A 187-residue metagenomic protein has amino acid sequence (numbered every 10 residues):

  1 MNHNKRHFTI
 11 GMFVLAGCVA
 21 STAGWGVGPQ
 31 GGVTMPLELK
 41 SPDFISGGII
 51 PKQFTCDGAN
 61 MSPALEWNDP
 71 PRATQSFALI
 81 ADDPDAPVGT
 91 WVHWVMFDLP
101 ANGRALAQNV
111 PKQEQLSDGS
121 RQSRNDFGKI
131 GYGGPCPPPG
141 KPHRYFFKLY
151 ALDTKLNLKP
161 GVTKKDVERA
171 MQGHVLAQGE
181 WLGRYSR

Functional and structural regions predicted by a protein language model:
N2-M12: Bacterial N-terminal signal peptides that target proteins for export
G11-A20: Bacterial N-terminal signal peptides
T22-R187: N-terminus-centered regions that define maturation/targeting leaders and the start of the first functional domain
